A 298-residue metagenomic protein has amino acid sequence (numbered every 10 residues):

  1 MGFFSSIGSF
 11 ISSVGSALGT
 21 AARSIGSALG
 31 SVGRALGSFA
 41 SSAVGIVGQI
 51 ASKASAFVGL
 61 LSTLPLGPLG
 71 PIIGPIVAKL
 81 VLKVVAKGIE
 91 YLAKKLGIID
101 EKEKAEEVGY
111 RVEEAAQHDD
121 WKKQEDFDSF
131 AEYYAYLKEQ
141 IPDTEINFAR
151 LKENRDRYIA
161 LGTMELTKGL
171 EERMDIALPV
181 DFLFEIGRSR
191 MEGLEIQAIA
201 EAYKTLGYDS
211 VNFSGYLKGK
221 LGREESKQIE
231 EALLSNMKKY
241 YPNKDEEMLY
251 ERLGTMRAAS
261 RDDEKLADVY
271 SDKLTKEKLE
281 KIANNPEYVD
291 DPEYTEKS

Functional and structural regions predicted by a protein language model:
F4-I7, E277-S298: C-terminal, disordered and strongly charge-biased linear tails with low hydrophobicity
I7, I11-V14, L18-I25, L29-V32 (+1 more regions): Membrane-active amphipathic alpha-helices enriched in small hydrophobic residues
P68-G74, A78, E145, F182 (+2 more regions): A generic alpha-helix propensity feature with a strong bias for hydrophobic helices
L82-N284: Amphipathic, membrane-inserting segments
